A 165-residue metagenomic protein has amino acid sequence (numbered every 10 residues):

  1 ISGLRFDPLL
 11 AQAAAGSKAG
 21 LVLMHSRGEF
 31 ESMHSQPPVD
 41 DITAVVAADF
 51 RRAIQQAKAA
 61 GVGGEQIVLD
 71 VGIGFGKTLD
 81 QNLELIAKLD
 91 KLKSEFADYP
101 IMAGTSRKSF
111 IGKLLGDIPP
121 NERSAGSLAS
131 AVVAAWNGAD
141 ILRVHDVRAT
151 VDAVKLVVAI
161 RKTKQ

Functional and structural regions predicted by a protein language model:
I1-A59, F75-Q165: Active-site-adjacent loop and "lid" segments of alpha/beta metabolic enzymes
G63-Q66: Short acidic capping loops at alpha-helix termini that bridge into adjacent secondary structure
